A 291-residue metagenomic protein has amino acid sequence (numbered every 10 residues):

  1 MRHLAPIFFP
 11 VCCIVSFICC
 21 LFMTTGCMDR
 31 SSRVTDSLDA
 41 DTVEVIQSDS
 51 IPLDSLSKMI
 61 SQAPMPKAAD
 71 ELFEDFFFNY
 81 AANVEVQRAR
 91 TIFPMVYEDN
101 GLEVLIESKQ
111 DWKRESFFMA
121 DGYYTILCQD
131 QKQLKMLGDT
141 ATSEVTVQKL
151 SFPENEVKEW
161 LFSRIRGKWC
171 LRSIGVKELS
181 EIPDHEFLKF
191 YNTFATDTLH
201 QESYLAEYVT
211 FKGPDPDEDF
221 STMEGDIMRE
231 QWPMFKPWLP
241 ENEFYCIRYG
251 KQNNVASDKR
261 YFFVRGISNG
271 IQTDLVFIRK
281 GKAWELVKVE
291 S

Functional and structural regions predicted by a protein language model:
R2-I14: Bacterial N-terminal signal peptides that target proteins for export
M23-G26: C-terminal motif of bacterial Sec signal peptides marking the signal peptidase cleavage site
M28-S31: Bacterial signal peptide processing site
S37, D41-T42, D49-S50, D54-S55 (+3 more regions): Coil residues (strongly favoring Ser/Thr
P64, A68-E85, D184-L199: Short, aromatic-enriched amphipathic alpha-helices that serve as compact interaction elements
V96-E154, D215, D219-I271: Surface-exposed, charged secondary-structure patches
F152-E181, G270-S291: Short beta-strand edge/turn micro-motifs at domain boundaries
R166-Y204, F211-S221: Surface-exposed beta-loop interaction hotspot
